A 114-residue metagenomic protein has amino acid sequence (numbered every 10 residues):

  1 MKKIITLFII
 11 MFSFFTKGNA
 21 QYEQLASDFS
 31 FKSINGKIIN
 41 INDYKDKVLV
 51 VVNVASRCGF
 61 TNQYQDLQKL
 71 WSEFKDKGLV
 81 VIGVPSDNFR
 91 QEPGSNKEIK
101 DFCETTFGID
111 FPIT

Functional and structural regions predicted by a protein language model:
M1-E23: Bacterial Sec-dependent N-terminal signal peptides
N19-N42: N-terminal "domain-start" segment that seeds a small globular fold
E23-Q24, D46, D76: A glycine-biased structural micro-motif
K32, V52, T114: Residue-level detector of conserved, well-ordered beta-strand and adjacent loop positions that form binding/recognition
D43-K45, P85: A mature extracytoplasmic/lumenal domain signature
D46, N53-R57: Amphipathic alpha-helical repeat scaffolds
F60-T114: Structural microenvironment flanking redox-active thiols in thiol-disulfide oxidoreductases
